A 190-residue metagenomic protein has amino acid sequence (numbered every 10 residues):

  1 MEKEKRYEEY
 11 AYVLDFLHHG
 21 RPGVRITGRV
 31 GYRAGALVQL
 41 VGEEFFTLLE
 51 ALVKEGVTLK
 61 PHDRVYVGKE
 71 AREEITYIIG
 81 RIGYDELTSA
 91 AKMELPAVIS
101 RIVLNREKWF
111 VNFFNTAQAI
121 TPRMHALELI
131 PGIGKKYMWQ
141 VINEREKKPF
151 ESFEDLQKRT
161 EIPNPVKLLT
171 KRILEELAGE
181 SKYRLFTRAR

Functional and structural regions predicted by a protein language model:
M1-I102: Structure-specific DNA junction-binding interface
R101-L129, N143-R190: C-terminal extensions
G134-K135: Small-residue hinge/turn detector
M138-V141: Conserved hydrophobic/aromatic packing and binding residues within compact polymer-binding modules
